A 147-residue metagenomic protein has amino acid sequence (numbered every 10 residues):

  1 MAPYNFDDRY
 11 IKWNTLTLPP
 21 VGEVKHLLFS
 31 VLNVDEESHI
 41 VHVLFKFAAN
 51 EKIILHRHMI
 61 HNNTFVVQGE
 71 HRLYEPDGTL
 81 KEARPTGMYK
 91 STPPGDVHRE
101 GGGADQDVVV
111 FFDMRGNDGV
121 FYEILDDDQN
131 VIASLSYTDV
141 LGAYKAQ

Functional and structural regions predicted by a protein language model:
M1-H39, D126-Q147: A short, N-terminal "cap"/entry segment at the start of jelly-roll beta-barrel domains of the cupin/DSBH fold
R9-N14, H42, F65, S91: Histidine-/acidic-rich catalytic cores in large beta-rich domains
V31-N33, S38-R57, P93-G95: Conserved short histidine dyad/triad with adjacent acidic residue
E36, Y74-G102: Short acidic-glycine-tyrosine-enriched beta hairpin
I40, N62, D107: Conserved catalytic motifs of the protein kinase core domain
A49, H58-D77: Glycine- and acidic-residue-biased ligand/ion/polar-headgroup-sensing regions
P85, P94-F121: Ligand-binding loop in jelly-roll beta-barrel domains
